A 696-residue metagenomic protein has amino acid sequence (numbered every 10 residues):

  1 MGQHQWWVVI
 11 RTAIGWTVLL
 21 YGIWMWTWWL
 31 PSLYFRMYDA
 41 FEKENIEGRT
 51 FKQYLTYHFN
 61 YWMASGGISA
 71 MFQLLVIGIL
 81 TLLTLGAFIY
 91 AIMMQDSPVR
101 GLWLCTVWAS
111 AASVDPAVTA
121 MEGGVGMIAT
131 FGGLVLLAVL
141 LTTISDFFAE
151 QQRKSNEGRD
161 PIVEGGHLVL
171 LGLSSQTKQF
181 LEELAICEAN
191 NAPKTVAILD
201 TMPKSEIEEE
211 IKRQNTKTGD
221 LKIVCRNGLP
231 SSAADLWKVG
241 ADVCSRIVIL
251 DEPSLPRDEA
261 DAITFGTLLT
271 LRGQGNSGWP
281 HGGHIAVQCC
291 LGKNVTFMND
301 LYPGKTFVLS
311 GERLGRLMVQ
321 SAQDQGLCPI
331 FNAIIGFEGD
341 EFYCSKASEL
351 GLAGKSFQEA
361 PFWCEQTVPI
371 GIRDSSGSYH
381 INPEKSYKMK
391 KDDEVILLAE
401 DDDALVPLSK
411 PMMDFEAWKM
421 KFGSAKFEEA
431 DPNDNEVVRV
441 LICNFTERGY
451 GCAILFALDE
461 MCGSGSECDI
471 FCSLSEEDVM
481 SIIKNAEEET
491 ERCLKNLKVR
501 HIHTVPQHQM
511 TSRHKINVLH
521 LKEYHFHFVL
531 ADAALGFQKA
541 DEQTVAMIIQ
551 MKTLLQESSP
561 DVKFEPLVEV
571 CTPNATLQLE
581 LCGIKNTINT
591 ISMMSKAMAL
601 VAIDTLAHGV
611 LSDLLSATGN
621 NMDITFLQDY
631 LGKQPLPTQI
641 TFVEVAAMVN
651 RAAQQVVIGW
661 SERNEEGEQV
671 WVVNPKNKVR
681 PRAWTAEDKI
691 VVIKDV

Functional and structural regions predicted by a protein language model:
M1-V696: Cytosolic regulatory regions of ion transport systems
